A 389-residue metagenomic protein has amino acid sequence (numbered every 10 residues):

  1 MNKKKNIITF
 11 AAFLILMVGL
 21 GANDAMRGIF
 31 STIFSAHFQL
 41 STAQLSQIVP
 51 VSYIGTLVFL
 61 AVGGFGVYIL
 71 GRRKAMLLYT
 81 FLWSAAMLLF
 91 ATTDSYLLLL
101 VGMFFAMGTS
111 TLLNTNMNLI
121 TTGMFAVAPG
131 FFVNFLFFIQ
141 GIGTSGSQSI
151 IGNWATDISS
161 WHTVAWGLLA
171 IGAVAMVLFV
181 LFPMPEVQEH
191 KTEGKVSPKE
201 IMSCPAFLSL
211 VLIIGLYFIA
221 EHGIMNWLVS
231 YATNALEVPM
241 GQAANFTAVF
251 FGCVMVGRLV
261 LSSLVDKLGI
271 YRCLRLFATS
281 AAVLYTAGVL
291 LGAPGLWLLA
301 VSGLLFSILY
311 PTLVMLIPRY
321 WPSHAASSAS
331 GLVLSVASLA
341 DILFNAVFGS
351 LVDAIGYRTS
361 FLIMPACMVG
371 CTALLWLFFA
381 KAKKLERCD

Functional and structural regions predicted by a protein language model:
I8-F34, L40, N114, I224-V229: Extracytoplasmic
R27-G28, P205-M255: Extracytoplasmic gate region of multi-pass secondary transporters
Q39, G71, T92-L97, A126 (+3 more regions): Helix-breaking motifs and short loop linkers at transmembrane-helix boundaries and internal kinks in secondary membrane
V58-L97: Conserved MFS/SLC helix-loop-helix module at the cytosolic interface between two early adjacent transmembrane helices
G102-F138: Cytoplasmic helix-loop-helix junction between adjacent transmembrane helices in 12-TM secondary transporters
V127-A128, F135-P183: Helix-loop-helix hairpin linking two adjacent transmembrane segments in secondary transporters
L268-L316: C-terminal transmembrane helical hairpin of 12-TM major facilitator-type secondary transporters
P322-Y357: A late C-terminal transmembrane helix in Major Facilitator Superfamily
